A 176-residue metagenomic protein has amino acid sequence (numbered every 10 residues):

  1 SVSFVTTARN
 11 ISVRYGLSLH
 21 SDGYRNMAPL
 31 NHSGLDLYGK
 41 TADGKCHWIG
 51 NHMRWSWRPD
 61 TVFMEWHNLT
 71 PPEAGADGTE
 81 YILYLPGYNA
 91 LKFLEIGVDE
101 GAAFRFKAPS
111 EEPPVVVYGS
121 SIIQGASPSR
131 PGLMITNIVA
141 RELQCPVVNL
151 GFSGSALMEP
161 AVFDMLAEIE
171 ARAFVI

Functional and structural regions predicted by a protein language model:
S1-P114: N-terminal secretory targeting modules
L17, G119, I176: Short loop/turn segments at strand-loop or loop-helix junctions that form parts of catalytic or ligand-binding pockets
P72-A74, I82-E168: Serine-esterase "nucleophile elbow" of acetyl-processing enzymes
P114, A173-V175: Structural motif
L150, V175-I176: Short, conserved beta-strand edge motifs with alternating hydrophobic and charged residues
